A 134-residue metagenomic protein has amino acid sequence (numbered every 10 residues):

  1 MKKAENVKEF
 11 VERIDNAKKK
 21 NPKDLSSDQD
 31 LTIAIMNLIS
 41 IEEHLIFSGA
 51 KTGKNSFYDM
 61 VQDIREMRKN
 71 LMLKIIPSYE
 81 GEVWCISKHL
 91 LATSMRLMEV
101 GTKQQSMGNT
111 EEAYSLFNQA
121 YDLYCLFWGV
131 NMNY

Functional and structural regions predicted by a protein language model:
M1-Y134: Long, charged/polar, soluble alpha-helical segments
